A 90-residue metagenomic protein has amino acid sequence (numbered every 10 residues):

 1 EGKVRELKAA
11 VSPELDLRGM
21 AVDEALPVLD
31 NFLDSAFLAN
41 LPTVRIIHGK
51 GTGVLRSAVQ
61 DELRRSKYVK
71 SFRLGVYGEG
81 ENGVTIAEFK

Functional and structural regions predicted by a protein language model:
E1-K90: Long, charged, low-complexity intrinsically disordered regions
